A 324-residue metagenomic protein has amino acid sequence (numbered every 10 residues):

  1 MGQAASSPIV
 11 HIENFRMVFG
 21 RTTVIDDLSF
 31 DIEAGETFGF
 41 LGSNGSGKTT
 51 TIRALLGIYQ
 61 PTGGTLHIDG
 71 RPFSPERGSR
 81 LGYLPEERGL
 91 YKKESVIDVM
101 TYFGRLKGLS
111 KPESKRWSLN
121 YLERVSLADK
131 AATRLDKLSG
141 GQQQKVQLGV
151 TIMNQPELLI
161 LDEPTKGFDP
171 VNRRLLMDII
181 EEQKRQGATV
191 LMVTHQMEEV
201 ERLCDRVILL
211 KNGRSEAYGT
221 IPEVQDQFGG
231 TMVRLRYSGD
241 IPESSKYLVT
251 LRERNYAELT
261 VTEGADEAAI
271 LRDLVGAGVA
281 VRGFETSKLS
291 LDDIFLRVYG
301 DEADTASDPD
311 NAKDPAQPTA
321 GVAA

Functional and structural regions predicted by a protein language model:
G64-S79: Conserved ABC transporter NBD signature motif
T101, R105, P112-K130: Conserved ABC ATPase "signature" region
R134-L138: Conserved ABC ATPase signature
L159-E163: Catalytic Walker B motif of ABC-type/P-loop ATPase nucleotide-binding domains
M177-V261: ABC transporter nucleotide-binding domain
G230-E302: Short, charged/small-residue-rich alpha-helical element at the C-terminal edge of ABC transporter nucleotide-binding
